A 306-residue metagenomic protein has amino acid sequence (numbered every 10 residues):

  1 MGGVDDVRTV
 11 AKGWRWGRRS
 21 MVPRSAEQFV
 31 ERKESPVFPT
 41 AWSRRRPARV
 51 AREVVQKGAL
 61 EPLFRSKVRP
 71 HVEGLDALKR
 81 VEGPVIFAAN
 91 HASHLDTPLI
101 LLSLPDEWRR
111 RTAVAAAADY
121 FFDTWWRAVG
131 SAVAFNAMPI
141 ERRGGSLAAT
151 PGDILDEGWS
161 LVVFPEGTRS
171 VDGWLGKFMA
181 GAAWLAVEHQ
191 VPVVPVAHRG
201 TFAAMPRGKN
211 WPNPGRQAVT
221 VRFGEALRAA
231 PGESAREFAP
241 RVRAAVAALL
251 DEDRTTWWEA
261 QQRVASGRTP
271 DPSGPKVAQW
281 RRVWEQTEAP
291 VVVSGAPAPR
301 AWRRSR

Functional and structural regions predicted by a protein language model:
G2-T40, R44, A51, S146-R306: Non-catalytic C-terminal accessory region of glycerolipid acyltransferases and related lyso-lipid remodeling enzymes
F38, R80-R142: Catalytic core of membrane glycerolipid acyltransferases/transacylases, capturing the structured, soluble-facing
R44-K67, D123-A134, P206-R216, P275: Alpha-helical membrane-targeting segments
R52, L60-H91: Helix-to-loop junction immediately C-terminal to a conserved catalytic motif
V68, E141-G145, L175: A conditional alpha-helix N-cap/helix-loop micro-motif detector
V68, R110, Q217-V219: Residue-level signal for beta-strand positions within conserved beta-sheet cores that form or flank
H71-L75, I100-L102, A148-A149, R207-K209: A generic local structural motif
V72-E73, A137-R143, A229: Short acidic-hydrophobic, aromatic-tinged amphipathic segments that line or gate anion-handling sites
